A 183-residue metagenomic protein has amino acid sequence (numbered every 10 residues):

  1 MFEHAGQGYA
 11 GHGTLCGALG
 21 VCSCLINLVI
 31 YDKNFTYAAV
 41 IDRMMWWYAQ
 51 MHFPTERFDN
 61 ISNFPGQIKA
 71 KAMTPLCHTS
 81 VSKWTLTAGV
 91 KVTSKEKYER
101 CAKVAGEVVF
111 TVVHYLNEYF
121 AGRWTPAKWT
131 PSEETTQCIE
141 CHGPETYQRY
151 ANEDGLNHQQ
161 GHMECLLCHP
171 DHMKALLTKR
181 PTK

Functional and structural regions predicted by a protein language model:
M1, L28-R43: Phosphate-handling active-site elements
M1-E3, K83: Acidic-glycine-rich active-site phosphate/pyrophosphate-binding loop
A5-T14, T93-K97: A short glycine/serine-rich beta->alpha loop
A10-C24: Conserved phosphate/anionic-ligand binding catalytic regions in large, soluble enzymes, centered on
C22-I26, I41-N117, W124-W129, T136-I139: Amphipathic alpha-helical interface segments
T136-E145, H162-D171: The canonical Cys-X-X-Cys-His
Q148-N152, A175-K179: Short Cys/His-rich "knuckle" micro-motifs
E153-Q160: Short linker/helix segments within small regulatory modules
